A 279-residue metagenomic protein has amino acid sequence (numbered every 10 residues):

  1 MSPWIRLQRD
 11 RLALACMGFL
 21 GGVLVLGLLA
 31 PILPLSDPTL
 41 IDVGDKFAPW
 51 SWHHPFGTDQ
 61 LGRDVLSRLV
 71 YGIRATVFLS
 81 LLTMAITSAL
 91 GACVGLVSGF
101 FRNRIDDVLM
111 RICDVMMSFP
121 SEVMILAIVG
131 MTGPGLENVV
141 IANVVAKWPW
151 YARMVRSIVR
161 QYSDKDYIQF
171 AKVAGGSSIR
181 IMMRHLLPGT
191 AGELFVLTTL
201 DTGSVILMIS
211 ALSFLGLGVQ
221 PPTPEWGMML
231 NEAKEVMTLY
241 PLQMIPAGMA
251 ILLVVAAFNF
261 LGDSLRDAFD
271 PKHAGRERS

Functional and structural regions predicted by a protein language model:
M1-S36, I112: N-terminal signal-anchor/first transmembrane alpha helix
G18, L26-L61, L215-T223: Hydrophobic alpha-helical transmembrane segments of membrane transport/permease proteins and related membrane-embedded
P55, D59, A89-L90, G99-Y162 (+1 more regions): Generic hydrophobic transmembrane alpha-helix motif, especially the helices
T58-R63, F100-F101, F170-G189, L230: Short helix-to-coil transition segments within interhelical loops that connect adjacent transmembrane helices
V65-F100, V254: Transmembrane alpha-helix signature in integral membrane proteins
R74-L90, F119, I125, I179-A211 (+1 more regions): Transmembrane alpha-helices
V236-F260: A membrane-interface signal for the N-terminal entry of alpha-helical transmembrane segments
F260-S279: Short cytosolic juxtamembrane segments of multi-pass membrane proteins
